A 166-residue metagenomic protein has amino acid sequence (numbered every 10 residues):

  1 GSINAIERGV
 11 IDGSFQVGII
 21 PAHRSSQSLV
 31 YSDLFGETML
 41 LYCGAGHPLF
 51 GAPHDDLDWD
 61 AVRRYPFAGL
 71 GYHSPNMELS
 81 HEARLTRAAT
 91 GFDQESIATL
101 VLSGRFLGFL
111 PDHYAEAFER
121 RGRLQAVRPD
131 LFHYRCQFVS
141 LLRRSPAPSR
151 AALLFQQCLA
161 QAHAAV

Functional and structural regions predicted by a protein language model:
G1, S145-P146: Short, surface-exposed acidic/glycine-rich loop or hinge patches that mediate macromolecular interfaces
G1-S26: Central regulatory/effector-binding core of bacterial HTH transcription factors
R8, R24-R105, L110-R135, L153 (+1 more regions): C-terminal regulatory
L131-S145: Periplasmic-binding protein-like
S149-A151: Short, conserved charged micro-motifs
